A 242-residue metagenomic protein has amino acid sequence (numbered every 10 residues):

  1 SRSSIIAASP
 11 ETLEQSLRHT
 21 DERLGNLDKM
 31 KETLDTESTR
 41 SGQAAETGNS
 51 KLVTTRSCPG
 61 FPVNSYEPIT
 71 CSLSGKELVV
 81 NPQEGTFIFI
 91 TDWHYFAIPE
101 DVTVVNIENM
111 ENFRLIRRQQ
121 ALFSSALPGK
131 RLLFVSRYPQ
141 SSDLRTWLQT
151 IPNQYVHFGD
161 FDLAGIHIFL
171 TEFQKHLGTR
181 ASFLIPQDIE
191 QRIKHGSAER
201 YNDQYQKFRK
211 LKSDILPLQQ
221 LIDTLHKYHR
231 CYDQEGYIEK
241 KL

Functional and structural regions predicted by a protein language model:
S1-P152, A164, L170-L242: Nucleic-acid enzyme cleavage-core boundary/entry regions
H157: Terminal peptide-recognition signature
D160: G-domain G4 guanine-recognition motif of GTPases
